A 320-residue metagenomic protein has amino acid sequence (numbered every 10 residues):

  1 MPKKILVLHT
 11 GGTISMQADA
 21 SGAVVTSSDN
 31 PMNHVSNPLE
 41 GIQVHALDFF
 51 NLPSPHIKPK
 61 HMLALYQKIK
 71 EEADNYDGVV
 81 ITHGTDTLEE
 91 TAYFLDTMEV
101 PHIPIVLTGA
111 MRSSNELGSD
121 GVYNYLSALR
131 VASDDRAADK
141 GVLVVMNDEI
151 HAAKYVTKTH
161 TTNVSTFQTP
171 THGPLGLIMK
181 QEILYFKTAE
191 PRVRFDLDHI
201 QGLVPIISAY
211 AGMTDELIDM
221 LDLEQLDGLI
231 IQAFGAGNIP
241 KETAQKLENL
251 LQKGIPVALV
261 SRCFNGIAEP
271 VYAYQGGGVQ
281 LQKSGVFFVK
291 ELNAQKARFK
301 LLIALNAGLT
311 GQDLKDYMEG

Functional and structural regions predicted by a protein language model:
M1-K70, Q245, N265, F288: ATP/NTP phosphate-donor binding region
P2, L8-G12, S28-P38, A152-I231 (+2 more regions): Accessory alpha-helical/coil subdomains and C-terminal extensions that flank or cap enzyme catalytic cores
L8-T10, I81-H83, V106-G109, L143-N147 (+3 more regions): Short beta-strand segments
S21-D29, Y93-I105, G121-S127, K158-V164 (+1 more regions): A glycine- and small-aliphatic-rich helix-loop capping segment at beta-alpha/alpha-beta transitions that lines
D74-L88, E224-A236: Short acidic, glycine-rich surface-loop motifs adjacent to enzyme active sites
G84-I103, I239-E248: Short Gly/Thr/Asp-enriched flexible loops that form oxyanion-binding sites at enzyme active sites
L107-I178: Internal gly/pro-rich beta-alpha loop/helix module that stabilizes soluble enzyme cofactors or their anionic handles
K241-G320: ATP/nucleoside-binding phosphotransfer catalytic cores, i.e., glycine-rich phosphate-binding loops
